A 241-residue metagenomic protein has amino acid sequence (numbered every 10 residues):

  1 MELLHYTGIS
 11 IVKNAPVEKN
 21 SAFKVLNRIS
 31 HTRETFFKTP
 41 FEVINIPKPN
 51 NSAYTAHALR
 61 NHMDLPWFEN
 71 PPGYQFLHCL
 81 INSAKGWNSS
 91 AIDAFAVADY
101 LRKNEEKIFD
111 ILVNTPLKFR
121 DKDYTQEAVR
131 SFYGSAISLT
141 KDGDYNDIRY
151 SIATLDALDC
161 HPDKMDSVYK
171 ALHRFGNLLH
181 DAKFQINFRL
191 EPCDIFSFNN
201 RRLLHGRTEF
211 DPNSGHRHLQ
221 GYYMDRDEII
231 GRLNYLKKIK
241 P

Functional and structural regions predicted by a protein language model:
M1-P241: Active-site environment of non-heme Fe oxygenases that use a 2-His-1-carboxylate facial triad
